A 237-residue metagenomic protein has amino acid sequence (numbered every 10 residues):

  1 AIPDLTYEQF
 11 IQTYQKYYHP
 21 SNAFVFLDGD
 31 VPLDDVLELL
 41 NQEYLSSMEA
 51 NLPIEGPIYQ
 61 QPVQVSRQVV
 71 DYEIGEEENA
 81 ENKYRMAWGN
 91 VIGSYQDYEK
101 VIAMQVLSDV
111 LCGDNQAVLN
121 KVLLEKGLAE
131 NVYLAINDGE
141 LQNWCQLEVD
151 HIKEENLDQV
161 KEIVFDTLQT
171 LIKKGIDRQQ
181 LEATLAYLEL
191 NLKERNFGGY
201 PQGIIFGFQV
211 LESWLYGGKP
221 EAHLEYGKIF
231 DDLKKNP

Functional and structural regions predicted by a protein language model:
A1-I58, P62, N79-A87, I92-D97 (+2 more regions): Charge-rich, well-structured scaffold segments of protease-associated domains
Q64-V69: Intrinsically disordered, low-complexity regulatory segments
D71-E78: Edge strands and adjacent loops of beta-rich recognition modules
